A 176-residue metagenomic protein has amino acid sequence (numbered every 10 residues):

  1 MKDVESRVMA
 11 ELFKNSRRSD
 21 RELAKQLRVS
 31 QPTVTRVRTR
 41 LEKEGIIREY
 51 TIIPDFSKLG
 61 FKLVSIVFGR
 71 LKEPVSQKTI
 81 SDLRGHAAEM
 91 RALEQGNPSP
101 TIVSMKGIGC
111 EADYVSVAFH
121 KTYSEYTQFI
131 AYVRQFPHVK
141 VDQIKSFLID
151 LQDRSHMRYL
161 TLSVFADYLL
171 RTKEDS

Functional and structural regions predicted by a protein language model:
M1-S176: A compositional/biophysical signature of low hydrophobicity enriched in polar/charged and small residues
